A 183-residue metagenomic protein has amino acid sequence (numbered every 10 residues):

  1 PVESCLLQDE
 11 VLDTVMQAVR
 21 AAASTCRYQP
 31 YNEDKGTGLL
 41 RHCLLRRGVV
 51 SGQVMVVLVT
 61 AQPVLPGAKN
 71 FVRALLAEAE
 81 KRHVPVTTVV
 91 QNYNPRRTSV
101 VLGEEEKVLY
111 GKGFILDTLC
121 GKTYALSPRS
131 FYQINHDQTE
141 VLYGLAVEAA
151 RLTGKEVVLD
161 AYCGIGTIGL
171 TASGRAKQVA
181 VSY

Functional and structural regions predicted by a protein language model:
P1-Y183: Accessory RNA-recognition modules of RNA-modification enzymes
